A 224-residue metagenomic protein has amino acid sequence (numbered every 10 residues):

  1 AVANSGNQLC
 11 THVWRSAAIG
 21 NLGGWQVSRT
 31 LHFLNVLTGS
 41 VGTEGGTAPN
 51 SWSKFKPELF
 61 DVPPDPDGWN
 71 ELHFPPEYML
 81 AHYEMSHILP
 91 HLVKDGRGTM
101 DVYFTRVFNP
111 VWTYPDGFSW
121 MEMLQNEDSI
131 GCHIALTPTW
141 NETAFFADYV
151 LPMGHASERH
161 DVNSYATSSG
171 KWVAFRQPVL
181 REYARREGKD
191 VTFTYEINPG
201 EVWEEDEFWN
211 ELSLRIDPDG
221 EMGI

Functional and structural regions predicted by a protein language model:
A1-T11, R15-G23, S28, T38-T43 (+2 more regions): Non-catalytic alpha/beta scaffold blocks inside enzyme catalytic domains
V41-E71: Short connector loops at secondary-structure junctions
